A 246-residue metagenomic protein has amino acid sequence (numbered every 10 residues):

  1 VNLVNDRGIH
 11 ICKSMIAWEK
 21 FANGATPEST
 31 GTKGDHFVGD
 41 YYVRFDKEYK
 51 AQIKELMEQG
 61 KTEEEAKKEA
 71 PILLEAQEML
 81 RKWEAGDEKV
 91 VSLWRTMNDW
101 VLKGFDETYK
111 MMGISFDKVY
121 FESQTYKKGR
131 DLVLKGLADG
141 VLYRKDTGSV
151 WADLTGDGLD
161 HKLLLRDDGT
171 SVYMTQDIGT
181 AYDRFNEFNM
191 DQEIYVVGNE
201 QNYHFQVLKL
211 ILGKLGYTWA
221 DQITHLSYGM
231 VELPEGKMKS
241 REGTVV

Functional and structural regions predicted by a protein language model:
V1-V246: NTP-dependent nucleotidyl-transfer catalytic core
